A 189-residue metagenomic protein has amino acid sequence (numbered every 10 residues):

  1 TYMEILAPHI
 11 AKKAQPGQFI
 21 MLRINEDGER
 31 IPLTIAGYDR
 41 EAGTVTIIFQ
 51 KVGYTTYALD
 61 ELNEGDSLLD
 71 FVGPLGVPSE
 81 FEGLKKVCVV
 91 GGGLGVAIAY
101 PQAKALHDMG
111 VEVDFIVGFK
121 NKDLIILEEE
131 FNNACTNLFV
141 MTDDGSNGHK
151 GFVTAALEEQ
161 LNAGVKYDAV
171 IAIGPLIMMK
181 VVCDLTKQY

Functional and structural regions predicted by a protein language model:
T1-E64: Ferredoxin-reductase
Y57-Y189: FNR/FR-type flavoprotein reductase catalytic core
